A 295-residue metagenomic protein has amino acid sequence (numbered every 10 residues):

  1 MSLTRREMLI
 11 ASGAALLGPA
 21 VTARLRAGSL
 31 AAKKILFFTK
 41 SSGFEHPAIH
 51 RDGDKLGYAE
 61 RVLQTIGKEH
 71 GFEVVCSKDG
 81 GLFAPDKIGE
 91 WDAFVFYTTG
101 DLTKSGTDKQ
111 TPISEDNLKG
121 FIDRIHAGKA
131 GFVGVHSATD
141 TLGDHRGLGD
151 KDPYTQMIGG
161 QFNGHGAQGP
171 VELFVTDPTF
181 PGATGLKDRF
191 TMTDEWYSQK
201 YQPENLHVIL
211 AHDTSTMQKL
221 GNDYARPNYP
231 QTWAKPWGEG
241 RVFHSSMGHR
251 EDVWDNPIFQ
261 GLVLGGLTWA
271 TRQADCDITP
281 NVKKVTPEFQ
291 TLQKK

Functional and structural regions predicted by a protein language model:
M1-L16: N-terminal secretory signal peptides and thylakoid transit peptides that target proteins across membranes
S2-L3, F37, P47-G134, A138-D140: Helical hinge/lid and interdomain linker segments adjacent to catalytic or ligand-binding clefts that mediate domain
V21-F44: C-terminal segment of N-terminal export signals and the immediately downstream linker at the start of the mature
L30-A31, G160-G238: Catalytic beta-strand/loop cores that center a nucleophilic Ser/Cys/Thr and support acyl-enzyme chemistry
A31-K33, T39, A59, E69 (+3 more regions): Extracellular ligand-binding/catalytic regions of CAZymes and related secreted enzymes and adhesion modules
S42-G43, G81-L82, G100-L102, T139-T141 (+3 more regions): Short, solvent-exposed loop/turn segments at secondary-structure junctions
D101-G185: A glycine-rich, often tryptophan-bearing local segment used as a flexible ligand/cofactor-contacting loop or short
